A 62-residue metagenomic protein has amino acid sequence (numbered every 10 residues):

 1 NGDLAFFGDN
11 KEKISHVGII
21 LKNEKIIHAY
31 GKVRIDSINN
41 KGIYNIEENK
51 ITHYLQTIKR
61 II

Functional and structural regions predicted by a protein language model:
N1-D3: Loop/turn positions that initiate beta-strands
F6, I19-I20: Well-ordered beta-strand positions
F6-F7, H28: A generic structural signal for residues embedded in beta-strands
D9-E12: Short polar/acidic secondary-structure junctions
S15, L21-I62: Aromatic- and glycine-rich peptidoglycan recognition patches
